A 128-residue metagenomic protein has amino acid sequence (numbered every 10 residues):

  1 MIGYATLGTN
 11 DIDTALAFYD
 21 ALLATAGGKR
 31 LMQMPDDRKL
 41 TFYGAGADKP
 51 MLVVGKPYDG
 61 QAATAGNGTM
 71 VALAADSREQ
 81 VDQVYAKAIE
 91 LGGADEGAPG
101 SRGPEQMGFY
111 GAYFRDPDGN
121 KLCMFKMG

Functional and structural regions predicted by a protein language model:
M1, T64-G68, Q106: Short glycine-enriched loop/turn motifs at secondary-structure junctions
M1-L16, V71, M127-G128: N-terminal beta-strand motif that seeds the catalytic metal site of vicinal oxygen chelate
L7-M51: Core segments of cupin and vicinal oxygen chelate
N10-T14, A72-G111, P117: Vicinal oxygen chelate
A26-L31, M51-L52, D59-Q61, D76-E79 (+4 more regions): Long, contiguous binding/interaction regions
T41-Q83: Long, continuous compositionally biased terminal/linker segments
F42-D48, F114-P117, M127: Active-site beta-strand termini and strand-to-loop segments that position acidic
